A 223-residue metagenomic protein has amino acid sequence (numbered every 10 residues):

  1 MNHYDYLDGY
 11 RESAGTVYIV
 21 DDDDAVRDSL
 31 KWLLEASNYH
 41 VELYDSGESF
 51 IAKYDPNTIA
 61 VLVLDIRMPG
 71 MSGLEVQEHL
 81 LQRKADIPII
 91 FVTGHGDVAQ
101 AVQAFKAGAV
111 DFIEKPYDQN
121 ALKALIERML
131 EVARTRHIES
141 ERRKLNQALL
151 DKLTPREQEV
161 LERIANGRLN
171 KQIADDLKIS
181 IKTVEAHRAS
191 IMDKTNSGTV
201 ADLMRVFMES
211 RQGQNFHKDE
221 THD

Functional and structural regions predicted by a protein language model:
M1-Y18, L145, R211-D223: Non-catalytic signal-transmission and effector/linker regions of two-component phosphorelay proteins
D45-S46, S72-E75: Acidic catalytic/metal-coordinating carboxylates
N57-V63: Active-site beta3 strand of CheY-like receiver
I66-M68: Receiver (REC) domain active-site loop signature in two-component systems and cognate sites in sensor histidine kinases
D97-A99, I113, Y117-I126, D176: C-terminal output helix
A189-D223: Basic, Lys/Arg-enriched C-terminal extension of HTH/homeodomain DNA-binding domains
